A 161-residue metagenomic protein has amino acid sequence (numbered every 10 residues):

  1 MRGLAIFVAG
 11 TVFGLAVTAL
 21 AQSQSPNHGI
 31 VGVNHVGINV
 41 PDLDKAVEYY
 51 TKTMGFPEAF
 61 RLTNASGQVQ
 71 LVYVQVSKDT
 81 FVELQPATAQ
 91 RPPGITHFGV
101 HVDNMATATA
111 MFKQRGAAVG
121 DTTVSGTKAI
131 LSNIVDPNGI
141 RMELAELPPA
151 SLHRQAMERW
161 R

Functional and structural regions predicted by a protein language model:
R2-F7, V12-G29, L62, Y73 (+2 more regions): Vicinal oxygen chelate
H28-V31, G37-F81, Q114, T122 (+1 more regions): Core segments of cupin and vicinal oxygen chelate
V33-H35, I95-H97: Eukaryotic phosphotyrosine signaling hubs
N39, G99-H101: Short hydrophobic/aromatic beta-strand micro-patches that form the beta-sheet surface supporting nucleotide- or nucleic
E48, M105-M111: Short amphipathic alpha-helices within nucleic acid-binding modules
D79, D103-M105, L147: Solvent-exposed coil/turn segments that connect beta secondary-structure elements in extracytoplasmic/periplasmic
D79-E83, G139-M142: Short, charged/polar, Gly/Pro-enriched secondary-structure boundary elements
L84-T88: Amphipathic N-proximal alpha-helical interface segments
